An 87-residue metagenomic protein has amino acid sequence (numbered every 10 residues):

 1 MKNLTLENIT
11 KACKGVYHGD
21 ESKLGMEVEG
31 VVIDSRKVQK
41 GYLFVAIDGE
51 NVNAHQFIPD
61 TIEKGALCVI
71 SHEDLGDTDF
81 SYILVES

Functional and structural regions predicted by a protein language model:
M1-S87: N-terminal leader/targeting and accessory segments in enzymes
